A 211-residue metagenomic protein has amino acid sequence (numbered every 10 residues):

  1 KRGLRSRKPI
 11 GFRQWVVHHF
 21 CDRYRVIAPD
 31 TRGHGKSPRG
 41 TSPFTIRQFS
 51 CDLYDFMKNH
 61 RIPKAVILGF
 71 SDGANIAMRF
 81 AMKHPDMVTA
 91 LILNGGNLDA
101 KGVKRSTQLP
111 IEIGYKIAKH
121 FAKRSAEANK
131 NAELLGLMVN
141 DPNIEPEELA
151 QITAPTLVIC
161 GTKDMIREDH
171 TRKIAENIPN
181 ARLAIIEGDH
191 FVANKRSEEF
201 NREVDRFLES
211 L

Functional and structural regions predicted by a protein language model:
K1-K36: Conserved HGGG/HGGXW glycine-rich cap/lid loop of the alpha/beta-hydrolase fold
R47-A65: Conserved acidic catalytic loop of the alpha/beta-hydrolase fold
N75-K83, T89-A118: Flexible "cap/lid" loop of the alpha/beta hydrolase fold
A122-E147, K163: Hydrophobic, aromatic-rich cap/lid helix
I152, V158-C160: Short beta-strand/loop motif that positions the catalytic acidic residue of the alpha/beta-hydrolase fold
M165-H170: Conserved alpha/beta-hydrolase "acid-adjacent" motif
A175-F191: Catalytic histidine neighborhood in serine/cysteine hydrolases with alpha/beta-hydrolase-type architecture
D189-N201: Catalytic histidine-centered segment of alpha/beta-hydrolase-like enzymes
